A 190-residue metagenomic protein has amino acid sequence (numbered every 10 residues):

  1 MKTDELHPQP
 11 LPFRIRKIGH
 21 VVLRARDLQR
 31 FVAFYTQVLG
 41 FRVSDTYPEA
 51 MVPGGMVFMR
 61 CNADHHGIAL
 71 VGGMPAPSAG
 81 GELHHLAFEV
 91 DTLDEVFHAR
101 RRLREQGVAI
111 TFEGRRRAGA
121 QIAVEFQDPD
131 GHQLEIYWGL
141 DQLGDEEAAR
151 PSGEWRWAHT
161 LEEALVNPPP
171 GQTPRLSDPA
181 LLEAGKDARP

Functional and structural regions predicted by a protein language model:
M1-L11, R101, Q106-P190: Vicinal oxygen chelate
H7-P10, V71-A76: Short beta-strand/turn micro-motifs at beta-sheet edges
F13, R24-G67, A188: Core segments of cupin and vicinal oxygen chelate
K17-R26, P77-R102, I122-P129: Vicinal oxygen chelate
H20, H66-I68, H84-H85, R116-A118: Histidine-centered active-site/metal-ligand motif
F34, S44, F88-D91, H98-R100 (+1 more regions): Catalytic cores of nucleotide-enabled group-transfer and carboxylate-activating enzymes in metabolic and assembly-line
E49-V52, A76-P77, R115-G119: A short beta-turn/loop motif at secondary-structure boundaries
I68-V71, E135: Conserved beta-strand in the GNAT
